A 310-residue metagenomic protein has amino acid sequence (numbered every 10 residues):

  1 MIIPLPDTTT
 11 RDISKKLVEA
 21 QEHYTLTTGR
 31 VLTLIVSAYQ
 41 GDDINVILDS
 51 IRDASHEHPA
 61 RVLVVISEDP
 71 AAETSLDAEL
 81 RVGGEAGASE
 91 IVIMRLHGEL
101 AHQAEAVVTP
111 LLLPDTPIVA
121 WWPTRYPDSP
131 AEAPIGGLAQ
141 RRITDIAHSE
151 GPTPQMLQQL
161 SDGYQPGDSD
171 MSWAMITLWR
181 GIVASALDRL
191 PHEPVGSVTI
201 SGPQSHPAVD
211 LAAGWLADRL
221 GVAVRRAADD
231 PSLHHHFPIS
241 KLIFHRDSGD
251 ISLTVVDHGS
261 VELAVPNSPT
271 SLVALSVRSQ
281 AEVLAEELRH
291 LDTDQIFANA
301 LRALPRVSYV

Functional and structural regions predicted by a protein language model:
M1-A120: An N-terminal, globular interaction/scaffold subdomain
M1-T28, N45, D170-D188, R289-Y309: Short N-terminal or domain-adjacent regulatory/targeting segments
S50-A54, T109-P110, P134-G137, A213-R219: Short, solvent-exposed amphipathic alpha-helical segments in soluble enzyme and RNA/protein-processing domains
R61-P70, W121-P123, I146-S149, A223-H234: A generic structural motif
D77-G84, G136-S149, G167, I243-S252: Acidic, Ser/Thr-rich peripheral helices and adjacent loops at domain boundaries
E90, M94-A184: Internal, hydrophobic cores of structured domains that mediate oligomerization or house catalytic pockets within large
P154-L157, Y164-P238, I243-R246: A contiguous, surface-oriented mixed alpha/beta subdomain in the mid-to-C-terminal portion of proteins that forms
L220-G221, H236-V310: Long, compositionally biased intrinsically disordered terminal regions
